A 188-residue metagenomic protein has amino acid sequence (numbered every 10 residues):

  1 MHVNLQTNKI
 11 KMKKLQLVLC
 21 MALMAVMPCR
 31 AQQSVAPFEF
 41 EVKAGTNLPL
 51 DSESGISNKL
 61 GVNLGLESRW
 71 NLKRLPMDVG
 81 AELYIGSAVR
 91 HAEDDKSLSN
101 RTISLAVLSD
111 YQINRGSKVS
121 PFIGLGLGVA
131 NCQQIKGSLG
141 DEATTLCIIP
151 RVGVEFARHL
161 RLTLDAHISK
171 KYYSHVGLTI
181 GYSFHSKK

Functional and structural regions predicted by a protein language model:
M1-P37, K187-K188: Cleavable N-terminal export/targeting peptides
A31-K73, H175-K188: Short glycine/proline- and aromatic-enriched beta-strand/turn motifs that initiate or cap beta-hairpins
A36-F40, I56-L64, S99-L105, V119 (+2 more regions): Residues that define the transmembrane beta-barrel architecture of outer-membrane proteins
V42-T46, V62-W70, L83, L105-Y111 (+4 more regions): Residues on the lipid-exposed face of transmembrane beta-strands in outer-membrane beta-barrel proteins
G45-E53, G86-D94, G116, V129-K136 (+3 more regions): Sequence/structural signature of outer-membrane beta-barrel proteins
R74-V79, S117-V119, R158-L162, S186-K188: Repeated loop/turn-to-beta-strand initiation elements of outer-membrane beta-barrel proteins
H91-V119: Helix-adjacent hinge/juxtasegments
L108-I149: Surface-exposed, polar helix/loop patches in the mature regions of secreted/periplasmic/lumenal proteins that form
